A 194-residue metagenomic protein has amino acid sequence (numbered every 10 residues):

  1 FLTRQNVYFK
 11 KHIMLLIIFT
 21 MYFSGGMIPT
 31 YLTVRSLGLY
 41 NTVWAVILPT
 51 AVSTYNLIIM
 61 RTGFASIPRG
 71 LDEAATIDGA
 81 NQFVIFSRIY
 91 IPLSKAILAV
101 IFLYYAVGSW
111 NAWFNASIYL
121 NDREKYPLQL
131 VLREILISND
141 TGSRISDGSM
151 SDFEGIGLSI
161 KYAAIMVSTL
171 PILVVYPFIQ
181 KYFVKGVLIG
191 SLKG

Functional and structural regions predicted by a protein language model:
F1-G194: A hydrophobic, multi-pass inner-membrane permease signature
